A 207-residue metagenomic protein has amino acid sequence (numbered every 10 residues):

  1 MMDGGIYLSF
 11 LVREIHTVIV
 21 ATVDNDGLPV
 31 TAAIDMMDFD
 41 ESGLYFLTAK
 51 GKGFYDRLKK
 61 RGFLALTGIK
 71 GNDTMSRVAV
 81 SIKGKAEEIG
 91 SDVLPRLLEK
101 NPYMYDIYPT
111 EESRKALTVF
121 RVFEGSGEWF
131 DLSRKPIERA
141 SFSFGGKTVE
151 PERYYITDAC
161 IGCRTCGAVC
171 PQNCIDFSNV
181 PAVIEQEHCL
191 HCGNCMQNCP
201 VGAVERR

Functional and structural regions predicted by a protein language model:
F10-D26, L64-G68: A short, Trp-centered hydrophobic/proline-enriched beta-strand micro-motif
I34-D38: A short, well-structured catalytic beta-strand-centered motif of the EAL phosphodiesterase domain for c-di-GMP
E41-Y45: Short active-site oxyanion
L47-A49, I69: Short His-Asn-centered micro-motif
D56-F120, E124-S126, L132: Short, structured beta-strand-loop surface elements
V119, R134-E152: Flexible glycine-rich active-site/ligand-binding loops centered on an Asp-His dyad
F144-G162, N173-H191, A203-R207: Ferredoxin-like iron-sulfur electron-transfer modules
G162-V169, H191-N198: C-type cytochrome heme c attachment motif
